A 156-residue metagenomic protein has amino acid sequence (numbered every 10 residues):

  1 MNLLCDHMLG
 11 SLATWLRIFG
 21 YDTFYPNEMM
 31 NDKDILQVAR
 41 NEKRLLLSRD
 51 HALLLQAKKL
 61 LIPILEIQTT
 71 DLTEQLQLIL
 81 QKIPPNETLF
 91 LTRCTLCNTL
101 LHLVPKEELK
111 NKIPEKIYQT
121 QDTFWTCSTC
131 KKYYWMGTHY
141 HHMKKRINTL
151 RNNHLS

Functional and structural regions predicted by a protein language model:
M1-L89: Long, charged N-terminal interaction/targeting segments
R49, M136-G137: Replace "coordinates the UDP/GDP/TDP-sugar" with "coordinates nucleotide-activated sugar donors
E87-L91, T120-T123: Short metal-coordination and nucleic-acid-contact micro-motifs, chiefly zinc-binding Cys/His arrays
F90, S128, N152-S156: Surface-exposed, charge/polar-rich loops and edge strands
C94-C97, C127-C130: Short cysteine-rich clusters marking metal-coordination/redox-active sites
T99-P105, W135: Short functional micro-motifs and their immediate structural scaffolds
K106-K112, H139-T149: Short cysteine/histidine-rich zinc-coordinating motifs and their immediately flanking basic loops
N111-F124: Short linker/helix segments within small regulatory modules
